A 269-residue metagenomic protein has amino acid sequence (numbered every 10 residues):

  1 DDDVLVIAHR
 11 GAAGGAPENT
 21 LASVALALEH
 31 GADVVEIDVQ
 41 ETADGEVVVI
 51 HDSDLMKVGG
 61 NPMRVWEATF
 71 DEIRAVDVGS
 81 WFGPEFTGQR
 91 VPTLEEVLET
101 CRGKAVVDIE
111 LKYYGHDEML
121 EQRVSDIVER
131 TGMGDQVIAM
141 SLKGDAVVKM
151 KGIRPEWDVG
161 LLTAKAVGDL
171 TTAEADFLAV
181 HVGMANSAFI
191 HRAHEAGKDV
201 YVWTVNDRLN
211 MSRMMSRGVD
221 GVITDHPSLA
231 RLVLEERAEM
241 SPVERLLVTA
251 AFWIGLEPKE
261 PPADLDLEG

Functional and structural regions predicted by a protein language model:
D1-G269: Phosphate-group recognition and catalysis centered on beta-loop-alpha active-site segments
